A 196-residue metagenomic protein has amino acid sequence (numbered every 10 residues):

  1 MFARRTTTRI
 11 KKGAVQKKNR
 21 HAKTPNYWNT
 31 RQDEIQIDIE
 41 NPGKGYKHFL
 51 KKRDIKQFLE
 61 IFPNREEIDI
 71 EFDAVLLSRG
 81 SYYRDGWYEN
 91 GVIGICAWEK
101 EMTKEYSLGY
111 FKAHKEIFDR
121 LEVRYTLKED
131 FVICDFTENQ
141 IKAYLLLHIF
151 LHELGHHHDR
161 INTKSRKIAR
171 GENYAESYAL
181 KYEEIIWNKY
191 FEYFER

Functional and structural regions predicted by a protein language model:
M1-D119, F131, D135-N139: A metal-dependent hydrolase signature that marks the N-terminal structural subdomain at the beginning of catalytic folds
R5, K164, E183-W187: Catalytic phosphate/metal-binding cores of nucleic-acid and nucleotide-processing enzymes, i.e., regions that mediate
K51, A143, L147, G171: Hydrophobic (often cysteine-bearing) scaffold residues that line and stabilize catalytic clefts of nucleotide/cofactor
K51, R160-T163: Beta-strand-rich cores of mature extracytoplasmic or soluble domains
M102-E105, H158, S165-R166: Short catalytic/ligand-binding loop motif for oxyanion handling, primarily in non-cytosolic enzymes, centered on
Y125-I149, T163-R166: Short pre-active-site segment immediately N-terminal to the catalytic Zn-binding motif
H148-I161, A175: Active-site recognition of the HExxH zinc-binding catalytic motif
A169-R196: Post-HExxH zinc-binding segment in Zn-dependent metallohydrolases
